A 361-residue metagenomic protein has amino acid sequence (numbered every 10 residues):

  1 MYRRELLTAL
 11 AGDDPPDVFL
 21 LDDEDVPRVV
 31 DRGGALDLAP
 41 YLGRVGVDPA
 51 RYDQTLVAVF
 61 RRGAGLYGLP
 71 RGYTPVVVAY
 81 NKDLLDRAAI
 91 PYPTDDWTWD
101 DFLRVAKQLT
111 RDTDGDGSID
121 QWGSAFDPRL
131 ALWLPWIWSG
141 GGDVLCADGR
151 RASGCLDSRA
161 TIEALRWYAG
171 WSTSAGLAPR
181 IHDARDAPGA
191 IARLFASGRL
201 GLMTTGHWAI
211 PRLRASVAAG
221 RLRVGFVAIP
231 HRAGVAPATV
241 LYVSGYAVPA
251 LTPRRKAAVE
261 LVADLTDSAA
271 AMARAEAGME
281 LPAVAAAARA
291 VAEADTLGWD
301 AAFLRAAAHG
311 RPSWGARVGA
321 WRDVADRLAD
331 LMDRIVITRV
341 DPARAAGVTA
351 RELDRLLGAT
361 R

Functional and structural regions predicted by a protein language model:
M1-E5, E24, W97-R104, R180-A196: Short helix-initiation/N-cap motifs at beta->coil->alpha
M1-G33, G43-A50, A64, R185 (+5 more regions): Conserved N-terminal structural module of periplasmic/extracytoplasmic solute-binding proteins
D23-P75, V227, D295-T296: Hinge/lid segment of periplasmic solute-binding proteins
A39-Y52, D95, D114-G123, G142-A164 (+4 more regions): Short, solvent-exposed loop/beta-turn-alpha elements that line the ligand-binding surface or hinge of extracytoplasmic
G63-R71, V76, D101-G154, A160 (+1 more regions): Extracytoplasmic/periplasmic solute-binding protein
A88, G170-A178, A215-L281, I337 (+2 more regions): Extracytoplasmic/periplasmic substrate-recognition and gating elements
V105-A106, R150-D183, I229: Glycine-centered hinge/linker elements that transmit conformational signals in sensory and ligand-binding systems
V227, E276-D330, R334: Long, aromatic- and glycine/proline-rich binding clefts that accommodate carbohydrate-like moieties
